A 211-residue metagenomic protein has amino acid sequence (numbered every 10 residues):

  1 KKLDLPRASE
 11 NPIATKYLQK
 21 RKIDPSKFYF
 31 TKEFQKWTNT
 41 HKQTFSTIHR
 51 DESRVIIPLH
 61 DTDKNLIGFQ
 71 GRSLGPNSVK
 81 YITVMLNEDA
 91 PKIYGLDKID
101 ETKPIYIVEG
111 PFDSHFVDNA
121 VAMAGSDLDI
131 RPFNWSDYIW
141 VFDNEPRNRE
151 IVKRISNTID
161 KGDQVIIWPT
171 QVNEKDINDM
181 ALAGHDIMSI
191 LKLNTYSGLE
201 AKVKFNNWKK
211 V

Functional and structural regions predicted by a protein language model:
K1-I56, H60-D63, L193-V211: TOPRIM metal-binding catalytic domain and adjacent DNA-binding surface shared by DnaG-type primases
T15, S114, S156: Short glycine-/small-residue-rich flexible loop motifs, especially phosphate/cofactor-binding loops
W37-D137, F142, I151-V152: Phosphate-handling DNA/RNA-contact segment within nucleic-acid enzymes
P111, E145-P146, Q171: Short, surface-exposed acidic/glycine-rich loop or hinge patches that mediate macromolecular interfaces
N134-Y138, D176-S189: Short, surface-exposed amphipathic charged segments that create phosphate/polyanion-binding patches used for binding
N148-I151, K175-N178: Short active-site-adjacent structural elements
R149-K161: Short, aromatic/basic amphipathic alpha-helical patches
Q164-E174: A generic structural motif
